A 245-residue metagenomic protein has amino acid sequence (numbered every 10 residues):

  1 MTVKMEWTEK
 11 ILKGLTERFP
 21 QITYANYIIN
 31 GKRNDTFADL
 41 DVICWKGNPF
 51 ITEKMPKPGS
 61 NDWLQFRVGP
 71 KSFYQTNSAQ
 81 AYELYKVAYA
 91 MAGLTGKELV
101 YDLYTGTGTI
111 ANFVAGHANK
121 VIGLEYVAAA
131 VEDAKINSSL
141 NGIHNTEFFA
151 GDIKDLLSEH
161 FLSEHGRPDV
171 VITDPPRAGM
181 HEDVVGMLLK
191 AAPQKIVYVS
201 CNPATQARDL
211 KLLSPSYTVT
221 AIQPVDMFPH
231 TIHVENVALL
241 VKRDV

Functional and structural regions predicted by a protein language model:
V3-V245: Rossmann-like S-adenosyl-L-methionine
